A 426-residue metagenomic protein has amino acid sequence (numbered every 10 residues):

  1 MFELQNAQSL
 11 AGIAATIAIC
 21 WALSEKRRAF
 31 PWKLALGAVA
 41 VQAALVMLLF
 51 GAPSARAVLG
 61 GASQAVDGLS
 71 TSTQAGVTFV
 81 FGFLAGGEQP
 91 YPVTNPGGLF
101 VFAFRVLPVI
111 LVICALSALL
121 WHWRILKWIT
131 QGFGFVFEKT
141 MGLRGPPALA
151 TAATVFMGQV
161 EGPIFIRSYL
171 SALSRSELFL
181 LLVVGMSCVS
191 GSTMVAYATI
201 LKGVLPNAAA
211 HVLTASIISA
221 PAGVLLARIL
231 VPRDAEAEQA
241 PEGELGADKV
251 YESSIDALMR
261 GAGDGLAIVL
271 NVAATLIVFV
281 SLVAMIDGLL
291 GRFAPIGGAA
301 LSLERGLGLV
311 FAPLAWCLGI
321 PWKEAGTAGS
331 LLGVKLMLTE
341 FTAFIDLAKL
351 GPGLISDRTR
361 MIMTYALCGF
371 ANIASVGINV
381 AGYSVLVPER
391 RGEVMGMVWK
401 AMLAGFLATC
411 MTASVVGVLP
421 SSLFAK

Functional and structural regions predicted by a protein language model:
F2-A14, R105, L301-L303, M363-A374: Structural signature of hydrophobic alpha-helical transmembrane segments
G12-L23, A38-F50, I110-L119, S190-T199 (+5 more regions): Hydrophobic core segments of alpha-helical transmembrane domains in multi-pass membrane transport and ion-translocation
L36, L48-L84, W128, A237-A240 (+2 more regions): Interfacial/capping segments of alpha-helical transmembrane domains
T71-M141: Hydrophobic alpha-helical hairpins/lids featuring a short glycine-rich hinge
T130-F165, A237-A257, L301-L307, L331 (+1 more regions): Juxtamembrane inter-helical linkers in multi-pass membrane proteins
T140-L201, A328-V415: Alpha-helical membrane segments and immediately flanking helix-loop junctions that form or couple to the substrate/ion
I217-I268: Long, contiguous bundles of hydrophobic transmembrane helices that form the permeation core of multi-pass
G263-P352: Transmembrane helical segments that form the transport core of multi-pass membrane transport proteins
